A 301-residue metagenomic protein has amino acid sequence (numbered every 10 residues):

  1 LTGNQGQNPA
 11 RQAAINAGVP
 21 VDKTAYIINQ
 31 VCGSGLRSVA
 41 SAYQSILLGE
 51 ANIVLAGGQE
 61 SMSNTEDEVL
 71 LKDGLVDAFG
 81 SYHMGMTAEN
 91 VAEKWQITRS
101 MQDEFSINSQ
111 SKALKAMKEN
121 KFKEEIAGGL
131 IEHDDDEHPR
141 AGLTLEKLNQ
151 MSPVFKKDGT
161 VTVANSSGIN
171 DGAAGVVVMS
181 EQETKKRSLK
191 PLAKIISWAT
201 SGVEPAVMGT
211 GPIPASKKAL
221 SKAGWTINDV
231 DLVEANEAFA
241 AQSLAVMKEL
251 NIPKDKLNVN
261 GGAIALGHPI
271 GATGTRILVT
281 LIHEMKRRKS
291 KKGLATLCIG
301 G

Functional and structural regions predicted by a protein language model:
L1, F122, I196-A265: Active-site pocket-lining segment
L1-A51, F79-H83, L145-G168, E249-R276 (+2 more regions): Conserved catalytic cysteine-centered active-site region of acyl-thioester-dependent Claisen-condensing enzymes
L1-G33, R37-I53, Q59-K72, I126-D135 (+2 more regions): Conserved beta-ketoacyl condensing-enzyme motif
P9-A13, S38, M84-V91, I107-K112 (+4 more regions): Short, well-ordered amphipathic alpha-helical segments that serve as non-catalytic structural scaffolds within diverse
T24-N29, V54-E60, M101-N108, I126-L130 (+4 more regions): Beta-strand segments within the central parallel beta-sheet cores of soluble alpha/beta enzyme folds
Q30-Q59, A92-K121, G175-Q182, P269-S290: Active-site-proximal alpha-helical scaffold in enzymes
M101-K186, I196, E249, K254-K256: N-terminal extracellular/periplasmic Venus flytrap/periplasmic-binding protein-like
E146-T210, P214, S221, V279-T280 (+2 more regions): Condensing-enzyme catalytic core mediating Claisen C-C bond formation in acyl metabolism
